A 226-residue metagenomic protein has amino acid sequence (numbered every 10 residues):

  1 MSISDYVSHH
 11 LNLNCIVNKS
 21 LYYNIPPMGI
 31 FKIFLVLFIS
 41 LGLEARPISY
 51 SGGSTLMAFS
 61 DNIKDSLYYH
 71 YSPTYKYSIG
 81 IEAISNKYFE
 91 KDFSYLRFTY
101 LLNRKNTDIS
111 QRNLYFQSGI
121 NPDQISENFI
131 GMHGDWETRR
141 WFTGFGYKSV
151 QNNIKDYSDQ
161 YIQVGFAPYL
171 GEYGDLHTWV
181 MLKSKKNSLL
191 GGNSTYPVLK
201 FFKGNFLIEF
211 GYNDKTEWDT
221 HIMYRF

Functional and structural regions predicted by a protein language model:
M1-I48: Cleavable N-terminal export/targeting peptides
R46-L182, S194, V198-F226: Transmembrane beta-barrel domains of bacterial outer-membrane proteins
S188-G192: Membrane-helix boundary connector in multi-pass membrane proteins
